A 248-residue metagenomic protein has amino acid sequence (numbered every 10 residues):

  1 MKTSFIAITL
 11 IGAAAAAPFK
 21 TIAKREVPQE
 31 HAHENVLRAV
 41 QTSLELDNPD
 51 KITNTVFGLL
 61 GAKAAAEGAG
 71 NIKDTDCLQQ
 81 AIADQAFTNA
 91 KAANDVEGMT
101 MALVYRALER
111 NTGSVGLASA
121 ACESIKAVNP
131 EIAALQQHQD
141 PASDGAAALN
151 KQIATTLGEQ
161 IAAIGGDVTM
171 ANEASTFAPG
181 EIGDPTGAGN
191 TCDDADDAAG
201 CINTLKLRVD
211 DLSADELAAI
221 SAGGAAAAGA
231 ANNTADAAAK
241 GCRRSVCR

Functional and structural regions predicted by a protein language model:
M1-V27, S245-R248: Fungal secretory targeting signals
K24-C247: Mature extracellular/secreted ectodomains of secretory-pathway proteins
